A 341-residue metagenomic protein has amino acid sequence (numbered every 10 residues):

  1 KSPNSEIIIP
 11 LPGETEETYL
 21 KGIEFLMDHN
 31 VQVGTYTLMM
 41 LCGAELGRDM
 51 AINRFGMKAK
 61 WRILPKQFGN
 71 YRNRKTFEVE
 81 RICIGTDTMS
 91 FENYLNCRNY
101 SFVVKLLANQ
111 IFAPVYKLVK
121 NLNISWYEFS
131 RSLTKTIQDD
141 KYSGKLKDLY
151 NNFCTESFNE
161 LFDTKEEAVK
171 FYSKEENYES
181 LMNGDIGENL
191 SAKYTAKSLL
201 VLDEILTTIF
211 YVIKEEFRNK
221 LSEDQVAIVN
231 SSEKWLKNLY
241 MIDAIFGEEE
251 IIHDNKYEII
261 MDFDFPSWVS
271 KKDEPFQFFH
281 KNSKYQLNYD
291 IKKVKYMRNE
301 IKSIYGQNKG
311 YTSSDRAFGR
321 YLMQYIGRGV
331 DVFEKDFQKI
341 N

Functional and structural regions predicted by a protein language model:
K1-F129, L133, I252, E258-Q286 (+3 more regions): A structural motif corresponding to the C-terminal lobe/cap of the Radical SAM core domain
L26, S101-V104, S157, I209 (+1 more regions): Hydrophobic, Leu/Ile/Phe/Ala-enriched alpha-helical segments that form helix-helix packing faces
L95-I205: C-terminal non-catalytic alpha-helical accessory regions
K174-N341: Charge-dense, extended regions
